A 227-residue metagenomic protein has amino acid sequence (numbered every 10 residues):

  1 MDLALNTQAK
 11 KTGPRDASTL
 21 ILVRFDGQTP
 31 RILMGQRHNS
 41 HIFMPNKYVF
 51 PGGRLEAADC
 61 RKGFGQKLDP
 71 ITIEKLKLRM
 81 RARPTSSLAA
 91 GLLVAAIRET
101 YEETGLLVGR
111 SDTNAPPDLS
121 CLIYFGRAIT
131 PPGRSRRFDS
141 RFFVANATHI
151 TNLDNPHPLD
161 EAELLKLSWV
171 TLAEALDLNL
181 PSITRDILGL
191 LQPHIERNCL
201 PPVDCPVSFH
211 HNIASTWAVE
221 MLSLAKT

Functional and structural regions predicted by a protein language model:
M1-T227: N-terminal leader/linker segments that precede catalytic domains of diphosphate-processing enzymes
